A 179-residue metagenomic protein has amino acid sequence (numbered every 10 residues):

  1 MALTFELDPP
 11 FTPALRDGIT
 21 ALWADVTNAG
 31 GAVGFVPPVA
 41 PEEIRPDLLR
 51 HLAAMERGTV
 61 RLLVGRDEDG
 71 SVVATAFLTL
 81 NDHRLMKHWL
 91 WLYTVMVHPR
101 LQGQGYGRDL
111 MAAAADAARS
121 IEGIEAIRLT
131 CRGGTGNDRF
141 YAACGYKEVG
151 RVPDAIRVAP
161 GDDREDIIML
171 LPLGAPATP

Functional and structural regions predicted by a protein language model:
F5-T94, H98-R100, M111-A113, A117 (+1 more regions): Acetyl-CoA-dependent GNAT
V60, R164-M169: Short hydrophobic/aromatic beta-strand or adjacent loop that forms the aromatic wall/cage of a ligand/substrate-binding
P99, E122, C144-G145: Structural motif
P99-Q102, I127-D138, A155-P160: Conserved beta-strand-loop-alpha-helix junction that forms the acyl-donor binding cleft
G105: Conserved G/P- and acidic residue-centered "switch" motifs that form tight phosphate/ATP-binding loops in soluble
R108: Residues forming the Rossmann-fold NAD(P)(H) cofactor-binding site
M111, A118-C131: Conserved GNAT acetyl-CoA-binding A-motif
A142-V152: Conserved acetyl-CoA-binding loop of GNAT-fold acetyltransferases
